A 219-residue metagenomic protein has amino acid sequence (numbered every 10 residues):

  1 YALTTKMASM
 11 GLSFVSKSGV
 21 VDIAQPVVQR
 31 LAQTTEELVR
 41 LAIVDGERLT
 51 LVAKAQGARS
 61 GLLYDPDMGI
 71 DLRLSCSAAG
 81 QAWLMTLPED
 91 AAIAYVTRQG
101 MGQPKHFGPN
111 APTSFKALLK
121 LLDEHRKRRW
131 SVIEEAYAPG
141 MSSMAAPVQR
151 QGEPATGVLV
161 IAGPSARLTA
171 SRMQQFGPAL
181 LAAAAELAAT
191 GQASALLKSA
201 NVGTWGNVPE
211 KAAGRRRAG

Functional and structural regions predicted by a protein language model:
A2-G100: Amphipathic alpha-helical effector-binding/dimerization core of metabolite-sensing transcriptional regulators
G11-V15, Q103, G163, R167 (+1 more regions): Short amphipathic alpha-helical interaction patches enriched in hydrophobic/aromatic residues with interspersed Lys/Arg
K17, V21, V132, T190 (+1 more regions): Short, polar/charged, Gly/Pro-enriched helix-capping and turn/loop motifs at alpha-helix termini and inter-helix linkers
E36, A92, K127-S131, A185 (+2 more regions): Generic structural signal for secondary-structure transition and capping sites
L51, M144, S199: Short Asp/Glu-rich motifs
L84, P88, L181-A188, Q192: Short amphipathic alpha-helical signal-transduction/dimerization elements
K105, P109-E186, V202-G203: Extended hydrophobic
L196-G219: Signal-transducing coiled-coil/dimerization helices and immediately adjacent hinge/linker segments that couple sensory
